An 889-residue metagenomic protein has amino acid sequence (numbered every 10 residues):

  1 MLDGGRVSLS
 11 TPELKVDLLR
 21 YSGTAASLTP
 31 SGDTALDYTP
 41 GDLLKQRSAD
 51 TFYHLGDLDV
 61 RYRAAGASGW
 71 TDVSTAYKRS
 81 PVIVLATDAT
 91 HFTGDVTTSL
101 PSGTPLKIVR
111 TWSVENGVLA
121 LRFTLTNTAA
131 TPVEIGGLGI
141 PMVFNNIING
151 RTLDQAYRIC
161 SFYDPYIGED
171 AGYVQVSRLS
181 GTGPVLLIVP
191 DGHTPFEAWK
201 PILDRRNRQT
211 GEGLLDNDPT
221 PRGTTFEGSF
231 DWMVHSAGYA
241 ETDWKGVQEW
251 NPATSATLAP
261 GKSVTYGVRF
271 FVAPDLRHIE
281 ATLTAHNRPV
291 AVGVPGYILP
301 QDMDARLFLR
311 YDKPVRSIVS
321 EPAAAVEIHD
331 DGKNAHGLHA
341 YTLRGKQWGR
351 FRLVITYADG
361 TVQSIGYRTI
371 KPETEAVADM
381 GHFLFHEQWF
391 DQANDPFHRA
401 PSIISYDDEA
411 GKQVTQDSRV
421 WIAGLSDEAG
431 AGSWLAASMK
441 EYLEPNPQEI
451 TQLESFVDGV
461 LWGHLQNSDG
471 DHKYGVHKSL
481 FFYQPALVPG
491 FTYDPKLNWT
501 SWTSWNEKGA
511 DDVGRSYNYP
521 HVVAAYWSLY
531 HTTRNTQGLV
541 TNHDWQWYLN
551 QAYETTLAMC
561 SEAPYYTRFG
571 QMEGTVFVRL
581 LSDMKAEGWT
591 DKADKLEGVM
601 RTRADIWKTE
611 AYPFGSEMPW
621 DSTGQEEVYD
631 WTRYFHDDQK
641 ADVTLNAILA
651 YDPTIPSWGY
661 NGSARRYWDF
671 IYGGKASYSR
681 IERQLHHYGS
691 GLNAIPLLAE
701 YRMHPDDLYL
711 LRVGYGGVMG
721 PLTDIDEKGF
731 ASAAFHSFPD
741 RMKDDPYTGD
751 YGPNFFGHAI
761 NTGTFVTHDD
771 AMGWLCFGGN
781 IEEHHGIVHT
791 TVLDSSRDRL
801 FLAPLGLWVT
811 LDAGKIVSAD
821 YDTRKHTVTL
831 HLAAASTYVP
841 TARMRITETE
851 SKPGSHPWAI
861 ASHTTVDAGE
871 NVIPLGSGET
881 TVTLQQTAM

Functional and structural regions predicted by a protein language model:
L2-L100, N145, N149-D154, I159-Y239: Acidic-aromatic substrate-binding/catalytic surfaces of carbohydrate-active enzymes
D72, A256-P274, G878-T883: Short Pro-Gly-centered flexible turn/kink motifs
G94-E115, P274-V292: Low-complexity, acidic Ser/Thr/Pro/Gly-rich terminal tails and inter-domain linkers that flank the onset of structured
V96, Y266-G267, D395, R399-L443 (+1 more regions): Catalytic domains of carbohydrate-active enzymes that cleave complex glycans
S99-I108, S113-S180, T361, I370-T374: Acidic (Asp/Glu-rich), glycine- and aromatic
I148-T152, A281-D302, Q363-S405: Low-complexity, Pro/Ser/Thr- and charge-rich linker/hinge segments at domain boundaries
L307-D330, M844-V866: Change to "...patches in solvent-exposed regions of secreted, membrane-anchored, or virion-exposed structural
D312-D379: Extended acidic/polar, glycine-enriched regions that form or flank non-catalytic beta-rich accessory modules
